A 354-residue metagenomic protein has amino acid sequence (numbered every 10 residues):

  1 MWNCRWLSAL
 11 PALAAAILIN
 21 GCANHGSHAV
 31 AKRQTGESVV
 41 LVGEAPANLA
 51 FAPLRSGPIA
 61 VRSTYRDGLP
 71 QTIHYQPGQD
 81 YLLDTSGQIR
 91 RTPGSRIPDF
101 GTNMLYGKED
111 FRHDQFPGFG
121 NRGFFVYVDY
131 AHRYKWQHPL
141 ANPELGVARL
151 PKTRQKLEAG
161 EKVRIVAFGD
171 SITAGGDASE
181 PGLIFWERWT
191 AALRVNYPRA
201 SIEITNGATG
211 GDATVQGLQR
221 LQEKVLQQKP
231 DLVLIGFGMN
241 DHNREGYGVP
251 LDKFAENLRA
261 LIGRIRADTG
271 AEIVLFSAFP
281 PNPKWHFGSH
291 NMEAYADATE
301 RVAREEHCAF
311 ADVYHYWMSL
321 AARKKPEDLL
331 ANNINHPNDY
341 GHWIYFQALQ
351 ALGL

Functional and structural regions predicted by a protein language model:
M1-L10: Bacterial N-terminal signal peptides that target proteins for export
N20-G21: C-terminal motif of bacterial Sec signal peptides marking the signal peptidase cleavage site
N24-M104, D110-P139: Extended beta-strand solenoid/passenger and fiber regions
Y134-G210, Q219-K229, V233: Serine-esterase "nucleophile elbow" of acetyl-processing enzymes
S171-G175, T209-V215, M239-R244, A271 (+3 more regions): Solvent-exposed loop/turn segments at secondary-structure junctions within structured extracellular/periplasmic domains
G176-P181, Q216, E245-V249, W285-H290: Short, solvent-exposed loop/turn segments at secondary-structure boundaries
G236-H242, I262-A296: Active-site segments of SGNH/GDSL-like serine hydrolases that catalyze O-acetyl group transfer/hydrolysis on lipids
A278-L354: Catalytic His-Asp segment of secreted/periplasmic serine-dependent ester chemistry enzymes
